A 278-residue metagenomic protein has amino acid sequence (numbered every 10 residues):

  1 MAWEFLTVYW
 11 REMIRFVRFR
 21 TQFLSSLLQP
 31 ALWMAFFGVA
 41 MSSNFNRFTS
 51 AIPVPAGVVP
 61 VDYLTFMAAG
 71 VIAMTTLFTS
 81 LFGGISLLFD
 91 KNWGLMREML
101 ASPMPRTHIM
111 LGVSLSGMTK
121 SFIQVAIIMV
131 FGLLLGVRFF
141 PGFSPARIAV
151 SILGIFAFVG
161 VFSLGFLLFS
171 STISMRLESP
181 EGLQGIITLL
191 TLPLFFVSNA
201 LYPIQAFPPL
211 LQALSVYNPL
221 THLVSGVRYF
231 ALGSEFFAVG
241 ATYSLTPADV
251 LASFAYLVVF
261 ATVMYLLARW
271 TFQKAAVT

Functional and structural regions predicted by a protein language model:
M1-Q29: Aromatic- and glycine-rich beta-strand/loop motifs that create alpha-glucan
A2-W10, F196, A200-T242, L251: Short hydrophobic, aromatic-rich alpha-helical segments embedded in or entering the lipid bilayer of multi-pass
R18-R47, T65-T79, Q124, L190-F196 (+1 more regions): Hydrophobic alpha-helical transmembrane segments of multi-pass membrane transport/permease proteins
L32-F37, P60-L135, F162, F195: Hydrophobic alpha-helical transmembrane segments of multi-pass membrane transport proteins
F37-N46, F78, G132-A146, L177-S179 (+2 more regions): Short helix-capping/hinge motifs at transmembrane helix termini and TM-loop junctions
V39-N44, S171-T221: Transmembrane helix segments
N44, A231, E235-A238, S244-T278: Junction motif at the cytosolic side of a transmembrane helix
R106, M110-I187, D249-R269: Alpha-helical transmembrane segments and their short interhelical loops
